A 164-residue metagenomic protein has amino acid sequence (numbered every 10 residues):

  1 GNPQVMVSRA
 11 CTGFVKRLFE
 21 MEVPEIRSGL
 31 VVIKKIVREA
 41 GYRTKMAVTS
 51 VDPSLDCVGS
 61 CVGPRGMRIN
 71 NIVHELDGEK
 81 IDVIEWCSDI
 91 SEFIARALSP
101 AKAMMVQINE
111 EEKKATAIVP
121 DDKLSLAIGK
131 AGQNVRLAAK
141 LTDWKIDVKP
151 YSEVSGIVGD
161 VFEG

Functional and structural regions predicted by a protein language model:
G1-G164: RNA-contacting regions in translation and RNA-metabolism proteins, encompassing KH/S1 modules where present
